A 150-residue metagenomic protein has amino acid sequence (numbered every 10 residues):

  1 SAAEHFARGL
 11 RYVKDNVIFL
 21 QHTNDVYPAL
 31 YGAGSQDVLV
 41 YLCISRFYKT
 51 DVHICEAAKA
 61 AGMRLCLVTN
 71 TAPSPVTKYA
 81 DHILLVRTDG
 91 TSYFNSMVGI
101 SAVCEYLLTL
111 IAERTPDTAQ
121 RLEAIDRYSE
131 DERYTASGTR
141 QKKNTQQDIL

Functional and structural regions predicted by a protein language model:
S1-T115: Glycine-rich phosphate-binding loops that contact phosphosugars or nucleotide phosphates
D117-L150: A short, charged, Gly/Pro-tolerant segment at domain boundaries
